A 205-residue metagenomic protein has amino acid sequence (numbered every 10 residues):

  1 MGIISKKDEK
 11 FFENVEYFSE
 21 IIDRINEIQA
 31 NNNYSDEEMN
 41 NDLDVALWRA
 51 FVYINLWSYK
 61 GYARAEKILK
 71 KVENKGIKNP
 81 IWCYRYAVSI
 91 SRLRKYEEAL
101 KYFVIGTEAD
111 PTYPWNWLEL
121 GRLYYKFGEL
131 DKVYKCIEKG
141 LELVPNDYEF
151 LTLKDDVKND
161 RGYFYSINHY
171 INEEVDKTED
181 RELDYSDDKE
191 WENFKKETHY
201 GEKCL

Functional and structural regions predicted by a protein language model:
F11, F18, Y59-Y62, Y96 (+2 more regions): TPR-repeat structural position
S35, K71-V72, I105-G106, K139-G140 (+1 more regions): Canonical positions in the second alpha-helix
D42-D44, R122-K126, D147-I167, S186-K195: TPR/TPR-like alpha-solenoid helical repeat scaffolds
D44-R122: Alpha-helical adaptor scaffolds
S58-K60, E129-K135, V157-D180: Alpha-helical linker/edge segments of TPR/alpha-solenoid repeat scaffolds and analogous pre-/post-domain helices
N79-I81, P114-W115, E142-L153, S166 (+1 more regions): Boundary/linker segments of alpha-helical solenoid repeat arrays
